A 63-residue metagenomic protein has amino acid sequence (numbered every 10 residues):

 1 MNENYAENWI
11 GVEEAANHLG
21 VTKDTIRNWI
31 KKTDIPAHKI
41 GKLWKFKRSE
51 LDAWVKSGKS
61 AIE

Functional and structural regions predicted by a protein language model:
M1-N28: Polyanion-binding surface elements
E14, K31, G41, S57-K59: Extended rod-forming repeat segments used as scaffolds/tethers
A15, K45, I62: Short, electropositive, low-hydrophobicity segments enriched in small/polar residues
L19-K45: Major-groove DNA-recognition helix of helix-turn-helix-type DNA-binding domains
S49-E63: A short, Lys/Arg-enriched interface patch at domain edges and termini
